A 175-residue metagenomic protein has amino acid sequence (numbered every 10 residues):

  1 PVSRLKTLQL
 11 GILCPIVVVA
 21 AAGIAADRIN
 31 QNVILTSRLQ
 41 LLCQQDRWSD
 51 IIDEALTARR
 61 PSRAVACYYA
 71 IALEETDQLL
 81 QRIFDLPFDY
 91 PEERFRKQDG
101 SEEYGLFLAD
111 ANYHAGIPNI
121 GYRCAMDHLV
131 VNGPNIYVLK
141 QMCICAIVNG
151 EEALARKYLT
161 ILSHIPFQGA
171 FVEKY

Functional and structural regions predicted by a protein language model:
S3-N30: Internal/C-terminal transmembrane anchor helices
A25-Y175: Soluble catalytic regions of membrane-associated enzymes that act on cell-envelope and secretory-pathway components
